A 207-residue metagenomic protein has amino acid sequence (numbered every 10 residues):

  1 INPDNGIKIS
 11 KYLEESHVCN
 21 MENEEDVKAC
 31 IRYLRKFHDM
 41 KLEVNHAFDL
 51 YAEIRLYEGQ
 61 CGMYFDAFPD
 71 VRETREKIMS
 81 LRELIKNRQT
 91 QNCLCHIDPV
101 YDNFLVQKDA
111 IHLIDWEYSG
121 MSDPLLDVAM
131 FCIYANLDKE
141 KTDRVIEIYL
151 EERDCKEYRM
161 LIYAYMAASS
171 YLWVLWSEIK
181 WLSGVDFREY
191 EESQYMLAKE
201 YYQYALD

Functional and structural regions predicted by a protein language model:
I1-Y51, E58, G62-E73: ATP-binding pocket architecture of kinase catalytic cores
L42-I97, Q107, K156: An alpha-helical support segment within catalytic cores of ATP-dependent transferases
M63, P69-R72, L175-D207: ATP/Mg2+ or Mg2+-diphosphate-binding catalytic cores that bind nucleotide phosphates or diphosphates via glycine-rich
L94, H112-D115: Pre-DFG segment of protein kinase catalytic domains
D102-F104: Hydrophobic residue at the +6 position relative to the catalytic HRD Asp in the kinase catalytic loop
L125-D154, A167-V185, L197: Active-site activation/catalytic loop segments of kinase-like enzymes and analogous catalytic loops in related
M160, A164-A168: Start-of-helix signal in alpha-solenoid helical-repeat scaffolds, especially tetratricopeptide repeats
